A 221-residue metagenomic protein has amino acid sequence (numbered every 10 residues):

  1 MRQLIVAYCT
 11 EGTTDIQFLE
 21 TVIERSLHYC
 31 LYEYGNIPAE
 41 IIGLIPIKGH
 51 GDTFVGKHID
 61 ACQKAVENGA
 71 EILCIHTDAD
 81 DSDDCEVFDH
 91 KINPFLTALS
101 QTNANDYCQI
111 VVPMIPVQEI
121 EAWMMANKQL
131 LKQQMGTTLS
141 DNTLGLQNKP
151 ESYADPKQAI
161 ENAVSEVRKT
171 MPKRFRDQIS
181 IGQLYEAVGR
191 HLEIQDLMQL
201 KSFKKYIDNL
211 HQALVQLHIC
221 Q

Functional and structural regions predicted by a protein language model:
M1-I5, I16-I45, D52, G56-Q221: C-terminal accessory helical subdomains adjacent to catalytic cores in phosphodiester- and nucleotide-handling enzymes
Y8-T10: Short hydrophobic beta-strand that contains or immediately precedes a catalytic carboxylate
G12-T14: Short polar catalytic/cofactor-binding loops
